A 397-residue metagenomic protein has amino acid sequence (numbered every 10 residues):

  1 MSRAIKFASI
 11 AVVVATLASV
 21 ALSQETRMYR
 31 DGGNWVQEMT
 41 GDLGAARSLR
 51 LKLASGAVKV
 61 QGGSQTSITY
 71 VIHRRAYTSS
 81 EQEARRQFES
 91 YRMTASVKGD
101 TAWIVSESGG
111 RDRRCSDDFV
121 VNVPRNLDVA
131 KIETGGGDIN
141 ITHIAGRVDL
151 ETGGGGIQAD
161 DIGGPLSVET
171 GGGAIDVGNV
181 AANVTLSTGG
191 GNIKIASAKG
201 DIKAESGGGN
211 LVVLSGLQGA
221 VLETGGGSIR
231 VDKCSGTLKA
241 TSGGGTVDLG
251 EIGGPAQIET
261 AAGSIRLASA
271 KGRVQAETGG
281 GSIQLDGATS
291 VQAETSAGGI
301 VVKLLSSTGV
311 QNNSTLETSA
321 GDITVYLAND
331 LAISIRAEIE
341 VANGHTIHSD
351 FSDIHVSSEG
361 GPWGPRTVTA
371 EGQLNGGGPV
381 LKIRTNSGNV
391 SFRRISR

Functional and structural regions predicted by a protein language model:
M1-R397: Intrinsically disordered, low-complexity terminal regions
